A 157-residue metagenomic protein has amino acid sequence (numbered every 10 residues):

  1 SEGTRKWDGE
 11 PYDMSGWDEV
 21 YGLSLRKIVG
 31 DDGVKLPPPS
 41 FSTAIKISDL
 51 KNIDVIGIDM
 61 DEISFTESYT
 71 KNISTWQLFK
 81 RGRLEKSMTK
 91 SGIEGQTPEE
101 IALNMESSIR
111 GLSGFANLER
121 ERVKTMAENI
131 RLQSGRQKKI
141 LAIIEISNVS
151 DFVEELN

Functional and structural regions predicted by a protein language model:
S1-N157: Compositional signal for N-terminal targeting/processing segments
